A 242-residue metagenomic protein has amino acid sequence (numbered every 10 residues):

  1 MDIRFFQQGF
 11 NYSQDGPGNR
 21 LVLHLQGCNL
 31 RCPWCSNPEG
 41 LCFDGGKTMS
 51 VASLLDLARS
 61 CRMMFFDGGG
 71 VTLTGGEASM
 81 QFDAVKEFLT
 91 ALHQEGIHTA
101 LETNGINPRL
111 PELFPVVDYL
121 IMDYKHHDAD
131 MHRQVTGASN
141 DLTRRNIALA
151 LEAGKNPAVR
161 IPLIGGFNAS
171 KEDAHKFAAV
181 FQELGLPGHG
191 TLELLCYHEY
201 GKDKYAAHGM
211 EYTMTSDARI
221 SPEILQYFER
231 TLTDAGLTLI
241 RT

Functional and structural regions predicted by a protein language model:
D2-Y12, P17, G165-T242: Auxiliary Fe-S-binding modules of radical SAM enzymes
Q7-M49: Canonical Radical SAM [4Fe-4S] cluster-binding loop centered on the CxxxCxxC motif and its immediate flanking residues
Q8, L25, P38, V51 (+3 more regions): Fold-independent oxyanion-binding glycine-rich loops and adjacent beta-strand/coil segments at enzyme active sites
P38-V71, T231: Conserved alpha-helical substructure of the radical SAM core
E39-F43, R133-S139, G209-D217: Short glycine-enriched, charge-decorated loop/helix-capping segments at active-site entrances that position
T48, G137, R219-P222: Short, conserved loop/turn and helix-capping segments at secondary-structure boundaries that abut family-defining
R59-M63, D67-G70, G75, S79-Y200 (+1 more regions): Conserved AdoMet/S-adenosylmethionine-binding subsite of the radical SAM
